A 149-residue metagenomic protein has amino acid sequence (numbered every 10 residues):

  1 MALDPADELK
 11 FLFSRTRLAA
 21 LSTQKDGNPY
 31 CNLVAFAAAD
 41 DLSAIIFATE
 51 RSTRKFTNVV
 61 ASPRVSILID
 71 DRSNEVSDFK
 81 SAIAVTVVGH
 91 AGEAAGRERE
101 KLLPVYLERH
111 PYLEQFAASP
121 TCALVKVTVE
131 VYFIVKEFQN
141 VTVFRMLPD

Functional and structural regions predicted by a protein language model:
M1-A19: Extreme N-terminal tail/first-helix region
L9, K55, E98-L102: Amphipathic alpha-helical interface surfaces
R15-T16, S62, R109, S119: Structured helix-beta-strand junction loops
T16-R51, T57-V59, S66-D71, F79 (+1 more regions): Short beta-strand segments
A20-Q24, E75-V76, P111-A118: Short helix-to-loop capping/linker segments positioned immediately adjacent to catalytic or ligand/cofactor-binding
T49-T53, L68-N74, L103-L113: Short acidic (Asp/Glu) patches
F56-V60, R145-L147: A short, polar/proline- and glycine-enriched secondary-structure boundary/capping micro-motif
K80-D149: Charged, gly/pro-rich active-site loop segments
